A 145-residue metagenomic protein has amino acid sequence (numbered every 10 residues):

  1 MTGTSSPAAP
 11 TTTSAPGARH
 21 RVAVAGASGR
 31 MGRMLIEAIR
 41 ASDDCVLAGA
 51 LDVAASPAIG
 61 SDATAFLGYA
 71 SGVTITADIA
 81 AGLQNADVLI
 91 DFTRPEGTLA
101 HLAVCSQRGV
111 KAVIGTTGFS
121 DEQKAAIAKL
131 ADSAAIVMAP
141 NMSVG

Functional and structural regions predicted by a protein language model:
T2-Q107: N-terminal glycine-/serine-/threonine-rich beta1-alpha1-beta2 phosphate-ribose binding loop of Rossmann-like
D91, I114-G115: Short flexible/disordered coil segments
E96-R108, G115-A139: Rossmann-fold NAD(P)-binding glycine/threonine-rich loop
M142: Active-site PLP-lysine loop of aminotransferase-like
